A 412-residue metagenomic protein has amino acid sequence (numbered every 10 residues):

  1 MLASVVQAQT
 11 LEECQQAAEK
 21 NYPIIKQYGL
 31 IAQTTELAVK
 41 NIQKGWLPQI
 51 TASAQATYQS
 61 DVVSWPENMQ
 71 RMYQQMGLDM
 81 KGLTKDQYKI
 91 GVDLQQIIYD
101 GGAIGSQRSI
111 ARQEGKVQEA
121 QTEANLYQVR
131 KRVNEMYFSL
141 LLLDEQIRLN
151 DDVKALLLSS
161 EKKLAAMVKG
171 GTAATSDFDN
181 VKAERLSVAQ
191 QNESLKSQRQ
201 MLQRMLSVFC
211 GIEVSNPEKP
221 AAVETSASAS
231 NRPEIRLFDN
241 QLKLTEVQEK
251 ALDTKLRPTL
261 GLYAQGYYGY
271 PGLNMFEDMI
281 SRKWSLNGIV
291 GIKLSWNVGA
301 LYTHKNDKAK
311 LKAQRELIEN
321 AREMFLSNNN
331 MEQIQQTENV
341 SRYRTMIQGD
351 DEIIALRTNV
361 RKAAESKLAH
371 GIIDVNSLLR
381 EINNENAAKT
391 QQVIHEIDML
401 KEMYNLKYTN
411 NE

Functional and structural regions predicted by a protein language model:
M1-S4: Sec-dependent N-terminal signal peptides
V6-T51, Q55-D61, T172-A174, C210-Q248 (+2 more regions): Bacterial Sec-pathway N-terminal export signals of envelope proteins
E13, L37, T122-R236, K243 (+2 more regions): Periplasmic alpha-helical coiled-coil/stalk elements that build and connect Gram-negative outer-membrane
K26-L30, Q43, I98-L126, S176 (+4 more regions): Sec/SRP-type N-terminal targeting helices
S53-D93, Q265-V298: Small/polar, glycine/serine/threonine/aspartate-rich low-complexity segments that form flexible
E184-I212, A355-E412: Short segments within alpha-helical structural elements
